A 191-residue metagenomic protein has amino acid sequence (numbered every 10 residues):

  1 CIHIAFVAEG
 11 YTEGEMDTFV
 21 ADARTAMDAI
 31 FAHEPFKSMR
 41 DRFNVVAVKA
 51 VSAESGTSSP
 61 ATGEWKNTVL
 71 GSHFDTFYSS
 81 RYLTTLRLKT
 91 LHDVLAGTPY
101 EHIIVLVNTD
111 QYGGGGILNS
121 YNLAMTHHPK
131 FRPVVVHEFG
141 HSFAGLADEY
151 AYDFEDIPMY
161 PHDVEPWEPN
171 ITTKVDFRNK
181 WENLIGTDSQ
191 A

Functional and structural regions predicted by a protein language model:
C1-D93, T126: Propeptide-to-catalytic entry region of secreted or membrane-anchored zinc metalloproteases
H3-V7, N44-A47, H102-L106, V134-V135 (+1 more regions): Structural recognition of the beta-strand scaffold that forms the well-ordered cores of secreted hydrolase catalytic
G10-E13, V51-S55, T109-G114, P129-F131 (+1 more regions): Solvent-exposed loop/turn segments at secondary-structure junctions within structured extracellular/periplasmic domains
M16-F19, G114-E138: Short pre-active-site segment immediately N-terminal to the catalytic Zn-binding motif
E34-F36, A124-H127, A151-D156, Y160: Extracellular/surface-associated beta-sandwich interaction domains
S80-S120: Well-ordered beta-sheet/strand-loop patches within structured domains
F139-E155: Catalytic Zn2+-binding segment of zinc metalloproteases
Y150-A191: Replace "(M1/M4/M9/M12/WLM)" with "(e.g., M1/M4/M8/M9/M12/M26/WLM)" and add "not limited to" to clarify scope
